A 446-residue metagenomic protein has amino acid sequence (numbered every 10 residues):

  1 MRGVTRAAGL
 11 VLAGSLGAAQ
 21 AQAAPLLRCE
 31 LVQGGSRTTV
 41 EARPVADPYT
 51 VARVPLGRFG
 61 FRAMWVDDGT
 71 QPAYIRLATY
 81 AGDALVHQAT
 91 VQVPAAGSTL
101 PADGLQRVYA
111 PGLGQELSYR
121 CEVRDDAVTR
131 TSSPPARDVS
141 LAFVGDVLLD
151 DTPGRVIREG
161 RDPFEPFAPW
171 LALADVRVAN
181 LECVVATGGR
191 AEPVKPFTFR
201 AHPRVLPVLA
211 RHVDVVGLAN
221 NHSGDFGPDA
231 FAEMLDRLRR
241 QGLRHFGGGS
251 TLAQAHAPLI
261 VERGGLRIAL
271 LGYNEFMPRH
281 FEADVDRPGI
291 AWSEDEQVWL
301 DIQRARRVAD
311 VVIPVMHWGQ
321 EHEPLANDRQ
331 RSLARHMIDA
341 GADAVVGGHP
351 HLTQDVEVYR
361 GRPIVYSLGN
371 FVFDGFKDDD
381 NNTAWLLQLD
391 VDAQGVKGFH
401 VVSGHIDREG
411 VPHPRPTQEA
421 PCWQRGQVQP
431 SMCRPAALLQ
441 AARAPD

Functional and structural regions predicted by a protein language model:
M1-R6: Positively charged n-region of N-terminal signal peptides that target proteins for export
A7-G17: Bacterial N-terminal signal peptides
A19-A23: Boundary at the C-terminal end of the N-terminal hydrophobic targeting segment
A24-S132: Cysteine-centric segments in proteins
T131-D446: Acidic, metal/ion-coordinating pockets
